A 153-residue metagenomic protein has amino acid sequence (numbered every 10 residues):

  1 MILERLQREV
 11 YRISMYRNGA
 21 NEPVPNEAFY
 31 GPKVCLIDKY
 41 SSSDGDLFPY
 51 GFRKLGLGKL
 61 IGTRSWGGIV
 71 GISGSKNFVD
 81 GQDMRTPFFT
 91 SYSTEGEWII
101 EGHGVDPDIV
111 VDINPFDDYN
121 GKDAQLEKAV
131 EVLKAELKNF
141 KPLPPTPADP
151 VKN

Functional and structural regions predicted by a protein language model:
M1-N153: C-terminal "post-core" interaction segments
